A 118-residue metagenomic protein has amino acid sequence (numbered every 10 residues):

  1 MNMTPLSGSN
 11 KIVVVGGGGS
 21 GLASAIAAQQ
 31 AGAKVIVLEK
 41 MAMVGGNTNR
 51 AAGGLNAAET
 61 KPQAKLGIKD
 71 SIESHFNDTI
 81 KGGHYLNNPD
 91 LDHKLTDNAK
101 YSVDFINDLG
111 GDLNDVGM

Functional and structural regions predicted by a protein language model:
M1-N2, A23: A generic local structural motif
N2-M3, K40-M118: Conserved N-terminal/central alpha/beta ligand/cofactor-binding core
T4-S20, I36: Beta1/beta-strand and adjacent pyrophosphate-binding region of the FAD-binding site in flavoprotein oxidoreductases
N10-I12, A25, P89-D90: Short, contiguous strand/loop micro-motifs
S24-A25, V103: Generic hydrophobic/aromatic pocket-lining and core-packing "Φ" positions
A28: Aromatic pocket-lining residues of Rossmann-like dinucleotide-binding sites
